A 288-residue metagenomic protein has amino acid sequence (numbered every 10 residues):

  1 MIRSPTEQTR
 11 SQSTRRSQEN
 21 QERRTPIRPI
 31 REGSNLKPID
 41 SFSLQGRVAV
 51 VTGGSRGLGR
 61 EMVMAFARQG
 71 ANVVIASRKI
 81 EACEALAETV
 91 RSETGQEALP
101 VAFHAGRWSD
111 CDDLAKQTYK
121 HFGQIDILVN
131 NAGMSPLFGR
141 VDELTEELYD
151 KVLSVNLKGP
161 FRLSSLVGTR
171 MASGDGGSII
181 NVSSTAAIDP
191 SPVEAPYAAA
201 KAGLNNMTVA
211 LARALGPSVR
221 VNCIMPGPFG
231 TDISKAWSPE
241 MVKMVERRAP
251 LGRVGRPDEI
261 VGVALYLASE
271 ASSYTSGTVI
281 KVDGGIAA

Functional and structural regions predicted by a protein language model:
I27, C223, M244-A271, T275 (+1 more regions): C-terminal helical subdomain
V48, S55-R56: Conserved glycine-rich cofactor-binding loop
I80, A102-L114, E146, E259: The beta1-alpha1 cofactor-binding region of Rossmann-like NAD(H)/NADP(H)-dependent oxidoreductases
G139-V141, T145-L153, S234, M241 (+1 more regions): Substrate-binding pocket helix/loop in short-chain dehydrogenase/reductase
S164, A200, T208: Active-site helix of classical SDR
T169, A212-P217, S273: Alpha-helical segment proximal to the catalytic Tyr-Lys
S184: Residue(s) in the substrate-gating loop at a strand-loop-helix junction that position the organic substrate next
